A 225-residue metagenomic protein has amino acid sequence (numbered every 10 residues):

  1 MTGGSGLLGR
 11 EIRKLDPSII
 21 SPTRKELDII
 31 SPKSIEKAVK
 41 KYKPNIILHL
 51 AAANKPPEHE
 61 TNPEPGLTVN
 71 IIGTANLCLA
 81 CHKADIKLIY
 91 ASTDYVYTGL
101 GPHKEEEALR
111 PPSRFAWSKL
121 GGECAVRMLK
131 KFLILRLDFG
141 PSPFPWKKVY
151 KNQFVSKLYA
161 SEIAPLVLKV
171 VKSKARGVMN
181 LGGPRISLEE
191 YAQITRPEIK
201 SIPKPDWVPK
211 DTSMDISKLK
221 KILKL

Functional and structural regions predicted by a protein language model:
M1-D16: N-terminal Rossmann NAD(P)H-binding glycine-rich loop of SDR-like oxidoreductase domains
P17-A38: Adenosine-cofactor binding site in Rossmann-like domains, unifying the SAM/SAH pocket of S-adenosylmethionine-dependent
I30, T61, P65-N76, L109 (+2 more regions): Glycine-rich NAD(P)-binding loop of the Rossmann-fold in SDR/ketoreductase-type enzymes
P32-V69, A80: NAD(P)H-binding glycine-rich loop region in Rossmannoid oxidoreductase-like domains and their noncatalytic homologs
A75-P112: Conserved Rossmann-fold NAD(P)-dependent oxidoreductase catalytic core, especially the SDR/UDP-sugar
R110-D138: Active-site Tyr-X1-5-Lys
L137-F144, F154-G182: Alpha-helical substrate-binding/gating segment
L166-S217: Mid/C-terminal beta-alpha module of Rossmann-like enzyme folds, strongest in SDR-family dehydrogenases/epimerases
